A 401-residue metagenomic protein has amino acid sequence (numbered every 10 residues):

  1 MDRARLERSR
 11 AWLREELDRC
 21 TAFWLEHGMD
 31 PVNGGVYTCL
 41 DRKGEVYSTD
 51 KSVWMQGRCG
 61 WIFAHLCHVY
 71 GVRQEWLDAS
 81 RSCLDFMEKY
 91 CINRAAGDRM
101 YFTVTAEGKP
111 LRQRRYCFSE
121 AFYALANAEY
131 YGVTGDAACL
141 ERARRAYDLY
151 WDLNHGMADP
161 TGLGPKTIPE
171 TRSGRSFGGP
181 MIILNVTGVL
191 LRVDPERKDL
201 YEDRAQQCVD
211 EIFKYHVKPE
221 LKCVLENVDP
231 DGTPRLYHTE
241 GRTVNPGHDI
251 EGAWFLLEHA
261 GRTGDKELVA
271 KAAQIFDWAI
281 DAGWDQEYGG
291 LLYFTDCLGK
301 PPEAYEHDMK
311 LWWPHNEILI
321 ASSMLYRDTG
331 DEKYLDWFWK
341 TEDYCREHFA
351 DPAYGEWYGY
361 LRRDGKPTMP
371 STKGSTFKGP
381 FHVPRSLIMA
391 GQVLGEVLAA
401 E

Functional and structural regions predicted by a protein language model:
M1-E401: Glycan-recognition and catalytic cores of secretory/periplasmic carbohydrate-active enzymes
